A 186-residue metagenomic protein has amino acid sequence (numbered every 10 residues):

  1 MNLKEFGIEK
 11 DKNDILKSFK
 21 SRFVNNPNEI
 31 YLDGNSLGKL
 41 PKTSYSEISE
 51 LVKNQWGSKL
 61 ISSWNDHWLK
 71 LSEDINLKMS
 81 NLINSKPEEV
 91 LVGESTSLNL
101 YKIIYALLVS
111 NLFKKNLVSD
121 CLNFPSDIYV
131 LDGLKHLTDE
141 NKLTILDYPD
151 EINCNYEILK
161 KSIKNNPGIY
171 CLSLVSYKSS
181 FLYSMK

Functional and structural regions predicted by a protein language model:
M1-K186: Pyridoxal 5′-phosphate
